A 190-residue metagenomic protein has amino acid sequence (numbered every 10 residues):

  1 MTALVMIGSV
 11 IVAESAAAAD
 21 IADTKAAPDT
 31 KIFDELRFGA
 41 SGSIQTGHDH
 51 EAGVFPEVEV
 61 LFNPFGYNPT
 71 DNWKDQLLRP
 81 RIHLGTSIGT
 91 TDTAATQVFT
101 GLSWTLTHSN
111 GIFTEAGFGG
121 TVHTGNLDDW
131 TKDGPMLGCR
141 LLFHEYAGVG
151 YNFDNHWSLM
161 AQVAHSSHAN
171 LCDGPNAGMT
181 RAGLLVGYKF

Functional and structural regions predicted by a protein language model:
M1-T30: Cleavable N-terminal export/targeting peptides
L36-A40, V58, I82-T86, T114-F118 (+3 more regions): Membrane-embedded beta-strand positions of outer-membrane beta-barrel proteins
A40-T46, F62-P64, T86-D92, F118-T124 (+2 more regions): Transmembrane beta-strands of outer-membrane beta-barrel pores
I44-A52, S87-Q97, H108-N110, L171-A177: Solvent-exposed loop/turn segments connecting transmembrane beta-strands in outer-membrane beta-barrel proteins
V54-V60, G178-F190: Outer-membrane beta-barrel "beta-signal"
V60-P64, W104-L106, Y151, Y188-F190: Residue-level signature of outer-membrane beta-barrel architecture
F65-T70, N110-T114, N155-L159: Repeated loop/turn-to-beta-strand initiation elements of outer-membrane beta-barrel proteins
E115-Y146, G150, W157: Outer-membrane beta-barrel translocator/channel fold
